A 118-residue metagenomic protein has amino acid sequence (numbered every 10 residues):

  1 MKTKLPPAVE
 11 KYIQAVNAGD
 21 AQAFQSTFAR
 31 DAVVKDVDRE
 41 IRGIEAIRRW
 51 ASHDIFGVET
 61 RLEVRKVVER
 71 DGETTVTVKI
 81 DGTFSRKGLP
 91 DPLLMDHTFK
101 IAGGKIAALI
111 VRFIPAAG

Functional and structural regions predicted by a protein language model:
M1-S26, R30, G118: Short, low-complexity N-terminal intrinsically disordered segments enriched in polar/charged residues
P7, R42, L94-D96: A general alpha-helical scaffold signature found inside nucleotide-binding enzyme cores
A23, E45-A46: An acidic, carboxylate-rich microenvironment
D31-R42: A short gly/proline-enriched turn/hairpin at secondary-structure junctions
R42-G43, A108: A sequence-level detector of short linear motifs
R48-G118: A beta-strand edge to alpha-helix "cap/lid" segment located at domain peripheries
